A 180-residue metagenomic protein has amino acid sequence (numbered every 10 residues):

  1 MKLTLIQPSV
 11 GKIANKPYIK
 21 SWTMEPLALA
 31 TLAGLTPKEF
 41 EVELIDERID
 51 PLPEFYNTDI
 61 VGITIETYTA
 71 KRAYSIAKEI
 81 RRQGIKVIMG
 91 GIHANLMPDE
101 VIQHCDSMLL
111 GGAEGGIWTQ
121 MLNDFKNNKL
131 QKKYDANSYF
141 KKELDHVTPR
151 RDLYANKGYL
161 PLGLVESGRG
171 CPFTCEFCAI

Functional and structural regions predicted by a protein language model:
M1-I180: Acidic, low-complexity intrinsically disordered segments
